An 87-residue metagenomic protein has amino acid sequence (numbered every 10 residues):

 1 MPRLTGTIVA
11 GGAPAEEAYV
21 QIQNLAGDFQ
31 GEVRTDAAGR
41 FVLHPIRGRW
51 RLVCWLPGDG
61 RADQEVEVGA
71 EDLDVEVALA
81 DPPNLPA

Functional and structural regions predicted by a protein language model:
P2-L4, A10-A26, R47: Short, ordered, surface-exposed loop/turn motifs in non-cytosolic proteins
Q23-D28, P57-D59: Change "in extracellular beta-sheet-rich domains … of secreted and cell-surface proteins" to "in beta-sheet-rich domains
L25-R40: Short, acidic Ser/Thr/Gly-rich low-complexity loop/linker segments typical of extracellular and cell-surface proteins
R40-P45, V75-A78: Exposed aromatic-hydrophobic patches
I46-R49, E71: A glycine-anchored, Pro-Gly-centered beta-turn/N-cap motif
G48-G58: A short, solvent-exposed beta-strand micro-motif common in secreted/extracellular proteins
P57-P82: Structured interaction patches on ligand/partner-binding surfaces of diverse proteins
